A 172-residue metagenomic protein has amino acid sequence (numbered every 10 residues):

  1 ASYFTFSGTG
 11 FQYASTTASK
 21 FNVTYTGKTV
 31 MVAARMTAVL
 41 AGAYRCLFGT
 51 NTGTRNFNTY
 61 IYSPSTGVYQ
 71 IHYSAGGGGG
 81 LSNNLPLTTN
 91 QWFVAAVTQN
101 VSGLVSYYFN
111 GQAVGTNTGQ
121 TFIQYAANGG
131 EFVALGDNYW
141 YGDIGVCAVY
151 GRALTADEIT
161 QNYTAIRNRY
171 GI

Functional and structural regions predicted by a protein language model:
A1-G10, M31-A41, N51, R55-T121 (+1 more regions): Extracellular glycan-interaction surfaces
A1-T26, G129, T164: Low-complexity, glycine/proline/serine-rich flexible segments
T5, G49, E131-A134, D143 (+1 more regions): Hydrophobic alpha-helical membrane-association signature
T17-S19, S82-N83, A95, L135: Generic recognition of flexible, low-complexity loop/linker segments
K28-A38, V94, T98, N110 (+1 more regions): Extracellular, beta-strand-rich glycan-interacting domains
C46: An anion-binding catalytic pocket shared by soluble metabolic enzymes
S74-G76, Y125-G145, V149: Extracellular glycan-interaction patches encoded by glycine-rich segments
